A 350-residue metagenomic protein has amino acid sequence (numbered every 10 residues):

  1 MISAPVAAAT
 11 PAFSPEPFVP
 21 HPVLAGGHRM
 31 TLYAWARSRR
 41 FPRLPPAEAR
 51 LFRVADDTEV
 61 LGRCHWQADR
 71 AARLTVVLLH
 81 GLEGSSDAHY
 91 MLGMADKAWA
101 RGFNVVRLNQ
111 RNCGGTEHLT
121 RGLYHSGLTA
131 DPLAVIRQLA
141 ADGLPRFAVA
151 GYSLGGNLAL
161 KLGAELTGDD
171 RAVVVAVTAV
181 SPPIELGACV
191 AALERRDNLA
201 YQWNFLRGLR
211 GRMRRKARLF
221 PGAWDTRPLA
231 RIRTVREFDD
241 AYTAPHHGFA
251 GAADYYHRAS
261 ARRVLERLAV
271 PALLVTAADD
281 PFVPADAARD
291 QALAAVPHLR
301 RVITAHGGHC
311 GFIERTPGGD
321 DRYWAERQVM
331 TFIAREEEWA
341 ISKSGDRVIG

Functional and structural regions predicted by a protein language model:
R29-A68, I313-T316: N-terminal cap/lid segment of alpha/beta-hydrolase-fold proteins
R73-G81: Short beta-strand element of the alpha/beta-hydrolase
G84-D87, A95-L119: Conserved alpha/beta-hydrolase
K97, R111-A148: Catalytic nucleophile-loop/oxyanion-hole region of alpha/beta-hydrolase and closely related hydrolase-like folds
R146-H246: Alpha/beta-hydrolase-fold enzymes
A241-V264: Active-site nucleophile elbow and catalytic-triad environment of alpha/beta-hydrolase enzymes
L268, L274-T276, D280: Short beta-strand/loop motif that positions the catalytic acidic residue of the alpha/beta-hydrolase fold
A305-K343, G350: Catalytic active-site module of serine/aspartate enzymes centered on a nucleophile-bearing elbow/loop
